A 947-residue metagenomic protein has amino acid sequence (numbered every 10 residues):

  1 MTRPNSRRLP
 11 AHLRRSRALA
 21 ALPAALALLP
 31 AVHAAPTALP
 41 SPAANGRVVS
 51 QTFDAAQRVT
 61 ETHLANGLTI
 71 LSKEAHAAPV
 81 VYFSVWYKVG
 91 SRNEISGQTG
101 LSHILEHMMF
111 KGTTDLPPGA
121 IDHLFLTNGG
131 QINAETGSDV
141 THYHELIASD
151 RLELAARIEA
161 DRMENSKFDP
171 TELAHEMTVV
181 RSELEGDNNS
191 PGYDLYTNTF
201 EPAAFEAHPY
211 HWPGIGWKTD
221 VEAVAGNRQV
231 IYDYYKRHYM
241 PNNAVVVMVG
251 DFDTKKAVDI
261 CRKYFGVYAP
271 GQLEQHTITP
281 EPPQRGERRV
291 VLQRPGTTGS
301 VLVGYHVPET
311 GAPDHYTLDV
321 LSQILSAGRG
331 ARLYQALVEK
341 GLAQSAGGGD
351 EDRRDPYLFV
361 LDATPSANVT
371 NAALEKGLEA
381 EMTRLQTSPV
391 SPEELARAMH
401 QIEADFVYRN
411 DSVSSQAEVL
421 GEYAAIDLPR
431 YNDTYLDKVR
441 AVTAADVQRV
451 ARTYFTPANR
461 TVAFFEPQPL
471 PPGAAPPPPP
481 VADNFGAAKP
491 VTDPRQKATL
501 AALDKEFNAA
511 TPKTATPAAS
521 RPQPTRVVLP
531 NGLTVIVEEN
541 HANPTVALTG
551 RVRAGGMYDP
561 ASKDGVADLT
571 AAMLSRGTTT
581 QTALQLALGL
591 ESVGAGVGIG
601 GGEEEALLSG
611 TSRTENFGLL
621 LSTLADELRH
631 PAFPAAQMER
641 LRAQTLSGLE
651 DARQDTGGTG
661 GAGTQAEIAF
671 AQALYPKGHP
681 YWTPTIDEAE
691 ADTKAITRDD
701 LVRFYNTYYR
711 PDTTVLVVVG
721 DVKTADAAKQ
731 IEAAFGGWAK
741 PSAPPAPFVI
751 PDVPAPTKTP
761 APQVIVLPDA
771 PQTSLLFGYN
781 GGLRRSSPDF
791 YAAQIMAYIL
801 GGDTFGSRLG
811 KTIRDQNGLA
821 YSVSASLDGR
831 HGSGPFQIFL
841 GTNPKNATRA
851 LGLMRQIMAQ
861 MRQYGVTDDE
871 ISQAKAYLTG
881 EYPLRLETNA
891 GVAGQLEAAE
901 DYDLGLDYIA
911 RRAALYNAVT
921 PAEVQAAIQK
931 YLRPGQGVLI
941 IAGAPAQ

Functional and structural regions predicted by a protein language model:
T2-H33: Gram-negative bacterial Sec-dependent N-terminal signal peptides
A34-L71, D253-Q293, S300, Q335 (+7 more regions): Proteolytic maturation boundary segments
A43-E61, E201-A244, H276-E281, E309 (+9 more regions): Histidine-acidic residue clusters that define the catalytic metal-binding segment of zinc metallopeptidase domains
K73, A77-S96, G100-I104, P118-M163 (+14 more regions): M16 family metallopeptidases and their MPP-like homologs
S138-H144, T171-S182, E603-G610, A636-S647: Short, glycine/charge-rich beta-strand/loop segments that flank catalytic centers and engage negatively charged groups
M177, V230-K263, N459, D651 (+5 more regions): Non-catalytic, conformational "gating/processing" segments within enzyme and secreted inhibitor domains
R181-D187, P280-R294, A398-R409, S612-R613 (+3 more regions): Short, conserved secondary-structure transition motifs
